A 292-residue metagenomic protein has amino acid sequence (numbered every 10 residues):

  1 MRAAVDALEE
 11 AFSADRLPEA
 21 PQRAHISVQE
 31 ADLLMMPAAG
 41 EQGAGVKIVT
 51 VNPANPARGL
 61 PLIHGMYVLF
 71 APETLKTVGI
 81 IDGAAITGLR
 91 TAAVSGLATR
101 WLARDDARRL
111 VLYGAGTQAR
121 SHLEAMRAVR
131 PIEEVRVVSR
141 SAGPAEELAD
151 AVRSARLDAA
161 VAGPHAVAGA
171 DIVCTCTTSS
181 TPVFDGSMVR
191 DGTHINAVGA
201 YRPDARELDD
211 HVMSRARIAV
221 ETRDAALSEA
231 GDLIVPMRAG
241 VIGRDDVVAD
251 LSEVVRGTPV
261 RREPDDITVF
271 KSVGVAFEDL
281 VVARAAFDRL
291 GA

Functional and structural regions predicted by a protein language model:
M1-G88, G96, D106, F277-L280 (+1 more regions): N-terminal ligand-binding/catalytic initiation module
L102-R109, P131, R190-D191: Short helix-loop-beta connector
L110-V111, T268: Conserved beta-strand elements of the Class I
A115-G116: Glycine-rich Rossmann-fold phosphate-binding loop(s) that bind the pyrophosphate of adenine dinucleotide cofactors
A119-R120: N-terminal Rossmann-fold NAD(P) dinucleotide-binding loop
A128-R153: NAD(P)-binding Rossmann-fold cofactor-contacting core
A155-V241: Rossmann-like adenosine-cofactor binding region
D204-A292: Adenosine-phosphate binding glycine-rich loop
